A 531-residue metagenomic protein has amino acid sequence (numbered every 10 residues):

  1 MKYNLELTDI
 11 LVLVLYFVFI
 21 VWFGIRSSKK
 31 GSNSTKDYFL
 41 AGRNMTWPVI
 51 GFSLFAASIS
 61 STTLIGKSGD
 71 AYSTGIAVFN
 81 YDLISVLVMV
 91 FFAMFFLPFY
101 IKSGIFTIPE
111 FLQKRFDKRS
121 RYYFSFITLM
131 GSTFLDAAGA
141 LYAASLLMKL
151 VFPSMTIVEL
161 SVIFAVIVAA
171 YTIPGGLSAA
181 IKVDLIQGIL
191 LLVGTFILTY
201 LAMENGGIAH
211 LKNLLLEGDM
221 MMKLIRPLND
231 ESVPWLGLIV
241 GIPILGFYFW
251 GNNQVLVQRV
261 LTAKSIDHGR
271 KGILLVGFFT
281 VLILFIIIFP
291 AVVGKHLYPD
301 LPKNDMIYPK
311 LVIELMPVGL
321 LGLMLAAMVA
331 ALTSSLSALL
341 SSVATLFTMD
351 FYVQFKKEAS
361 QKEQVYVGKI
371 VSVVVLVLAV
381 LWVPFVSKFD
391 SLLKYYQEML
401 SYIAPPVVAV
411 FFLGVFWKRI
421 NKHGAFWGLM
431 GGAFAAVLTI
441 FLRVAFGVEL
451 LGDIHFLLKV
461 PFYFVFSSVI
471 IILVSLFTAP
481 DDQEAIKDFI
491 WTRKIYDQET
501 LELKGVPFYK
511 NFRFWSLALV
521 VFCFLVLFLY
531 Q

Functional and structural regions predicted by a protein language model:
M1-Q531: Membrane-embedded helix-loop-helix hairpins and adjacent transmembrane boundary segments in multi-pass transporters
